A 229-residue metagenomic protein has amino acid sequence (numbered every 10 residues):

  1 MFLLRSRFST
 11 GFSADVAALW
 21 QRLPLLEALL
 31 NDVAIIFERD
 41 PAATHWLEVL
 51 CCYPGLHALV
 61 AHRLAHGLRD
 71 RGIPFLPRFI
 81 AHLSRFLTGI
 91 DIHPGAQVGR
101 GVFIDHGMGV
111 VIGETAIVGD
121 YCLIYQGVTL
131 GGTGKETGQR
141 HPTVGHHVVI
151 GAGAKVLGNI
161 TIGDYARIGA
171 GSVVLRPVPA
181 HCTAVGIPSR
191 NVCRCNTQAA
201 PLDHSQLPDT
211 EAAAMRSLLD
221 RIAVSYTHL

Functional and structural regions predicted by a protein language model:
F2-I36: Soluble, non-transmembrane catalytic domains of enzymes that act on hydrophobic metabolites at membranes
L23, E27, A58, P74 (+2 more regions): Electropositive phosphate-/nucleotide-binding environments in soluble metabolic enzymes
L25-A61, A65: Membrane-proximal helical "anchor" segments flanking the first transmembrane region of inner-membrane enzymes
L56-D105: Extended, small-residue-rich solenoid/repeat segments and analogous flexible loops that form exposed scaffolds
R85-V192: Structural signal for interior beta-strand "rungs" in well-ordered beta-sheet cores of soluble enzyme domains
P177, H181-A223: Acidic, low-complexity intrinsically disordered segments
T227-H228: Conserved small/polar residues in nucleotide/adenosyl-binding loops
